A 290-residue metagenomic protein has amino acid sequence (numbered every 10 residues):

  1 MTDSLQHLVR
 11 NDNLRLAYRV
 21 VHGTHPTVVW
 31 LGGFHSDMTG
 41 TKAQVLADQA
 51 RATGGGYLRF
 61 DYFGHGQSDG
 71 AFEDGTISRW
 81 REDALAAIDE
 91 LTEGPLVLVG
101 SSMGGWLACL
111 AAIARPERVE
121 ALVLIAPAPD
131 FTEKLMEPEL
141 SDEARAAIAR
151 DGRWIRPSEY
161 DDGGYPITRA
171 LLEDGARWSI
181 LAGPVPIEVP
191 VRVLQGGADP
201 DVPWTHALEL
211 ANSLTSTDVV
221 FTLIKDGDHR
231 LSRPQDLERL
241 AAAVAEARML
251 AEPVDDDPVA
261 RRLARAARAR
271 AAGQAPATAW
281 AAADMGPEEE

Functional and structural regions predicted by a protein language model:
M1-G23, R233: N-terminal cap/lid segment of alpha/beta-hydrolase-fold proteins
H25-G33: Short beta-strand element of the alpha/beta-hydrolase
F34-A47, T205: The serine-hydrolase catalytic nucleophile loop
A47-D69: Conserved alpha/beta-hydrolase
D74-E90: Alpha/beta-hydrolase active-site loop
L91-S102: Alpha/beta-hydrolase fold nucleophile elbow
G105-P116, L122: Short glycine-enriched nucleophile-adjacent loop and the immediately C-terminal alpha-helix near the catalytic center
R118-I224, D228-R270, E289-E290: The alpha/beta-hydrolase serine catalytic core
